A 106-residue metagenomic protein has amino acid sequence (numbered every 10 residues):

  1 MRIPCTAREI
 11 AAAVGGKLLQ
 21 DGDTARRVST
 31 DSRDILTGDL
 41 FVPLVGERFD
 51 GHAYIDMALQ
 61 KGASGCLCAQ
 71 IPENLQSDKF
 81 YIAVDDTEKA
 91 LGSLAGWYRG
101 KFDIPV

Functional and structural regions predicted by a protein language model:
M1-S93: N-terminal leader/targeting and accessory segments in enzymes
A95-V106: Walker A (P-loop) phosphate-binding motif
